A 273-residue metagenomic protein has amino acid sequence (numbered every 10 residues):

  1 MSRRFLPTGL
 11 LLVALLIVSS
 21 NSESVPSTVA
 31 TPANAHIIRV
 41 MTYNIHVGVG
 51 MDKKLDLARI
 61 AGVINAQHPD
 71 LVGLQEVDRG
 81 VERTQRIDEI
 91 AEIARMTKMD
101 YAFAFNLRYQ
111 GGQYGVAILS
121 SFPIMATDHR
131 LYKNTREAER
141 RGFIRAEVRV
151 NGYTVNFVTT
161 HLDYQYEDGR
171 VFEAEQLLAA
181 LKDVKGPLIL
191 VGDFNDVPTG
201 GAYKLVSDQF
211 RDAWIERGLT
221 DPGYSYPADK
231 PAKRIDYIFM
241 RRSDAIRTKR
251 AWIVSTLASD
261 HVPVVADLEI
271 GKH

Functional and structural regions predicted by a protein language model:
S2-M96, R108-Q113, E175, I270-H273: N-terminal, active-site-proximal structural segment of metallo-dependent hydrolase catalytic domains
V29-V40, G112-Y114, S121-A126, A138-T159 (+1 more regions): Beta-strand-turn-beta hairpins that frame and shape the catalytic cleft of phosphate-ester-processing enzymes
I38-I45, I60-Q85, A146, N156-T160 (+5 more regions): Active-site beta-strand/loop signature of hydrolases that rely on acidic residues for catalysis
V47-V49, H129-N134, T160-D168: Surface-exposed cleft-lining segments at the edges of enzyme active sites
K53, R83-R86, M99-I118, E137-R140 (+2 more regions): Active site of divalent-metal-dependent phosphoester/diester hydrolases
V77, K98, N106, F122-I124 (+3 more regions): Solvent-exposed coil/turn segments that connect beta secondary-structure elements in extracytoplasmic/periplasmic
A91-A94, D128, F210-R211: Short, electropositive alpha-helical surface patch
